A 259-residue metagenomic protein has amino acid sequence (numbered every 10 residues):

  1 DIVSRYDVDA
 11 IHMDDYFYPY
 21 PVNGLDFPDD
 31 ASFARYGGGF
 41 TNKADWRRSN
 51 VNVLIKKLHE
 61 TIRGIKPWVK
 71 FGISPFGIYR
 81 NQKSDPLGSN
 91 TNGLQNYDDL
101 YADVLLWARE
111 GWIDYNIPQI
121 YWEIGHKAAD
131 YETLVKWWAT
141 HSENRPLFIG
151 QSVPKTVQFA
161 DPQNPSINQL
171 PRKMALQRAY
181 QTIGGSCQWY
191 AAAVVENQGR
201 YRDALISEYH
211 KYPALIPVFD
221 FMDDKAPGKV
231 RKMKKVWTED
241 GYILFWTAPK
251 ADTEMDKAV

Functional and structural regions predicted by a protein language model:
D1-W112, Y121: Polysaccharide-binding and catalytic clefts of secreted carbohydrate-active enzymes
I2-R5, E60-T61, L106, W137-H141 (+2 more regions): A generic secondary-structure signal
V8, I113, I183, P227-V230 (+1 more regions): Core-facing hydrophobic residues within beta-strands of well-ordered domains
A44-F71, F76, K127-V157, A214: P-loop/Walker A phosphate-binding loop and immediately adjacent motor/lid segment at beta-alpha junctions
Y101-K127, S142-M222: Substrate-binding cleft of secreted/luminal carbohydrate-active enzymes
R200-D256: Pro/Thr/Ser/Gly-rich low-complexity, intrinsically disordered linker/stalk tracts
